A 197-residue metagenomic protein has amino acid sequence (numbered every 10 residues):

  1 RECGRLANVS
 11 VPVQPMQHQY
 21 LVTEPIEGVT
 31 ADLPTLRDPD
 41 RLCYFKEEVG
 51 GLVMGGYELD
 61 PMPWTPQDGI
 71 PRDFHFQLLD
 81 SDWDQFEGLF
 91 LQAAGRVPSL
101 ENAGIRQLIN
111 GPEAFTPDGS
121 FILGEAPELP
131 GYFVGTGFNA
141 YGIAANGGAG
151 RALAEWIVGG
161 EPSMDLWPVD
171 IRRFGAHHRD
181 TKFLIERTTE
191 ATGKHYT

Functional and structural regions predicted by a protein language model:
R1, Q19, C43, L52 (+1 more regions): Glycine-centered loop/turn positions within well-structured domains that cap or flank conserved ligand/cofactor-binding
R1-D32, M164: Central helical "cap/lid" subdomain
A7, V22-P63, S81-D84, G95: Mid-domain catalytic core of redox enzymes that form a hydrophobic substrate pocket/lid adjacent to a catalytic redox
V11-P15, L33-R37, C43-Y44, G104 (+1 more regions): Short Gly/Pro-enriched turn/cap motifs at secondary-structure boundaries
D40, V49, P63, R72-D73 (+1 more regions): C-terminal catalytic lobe of FAD-dependent flavoproteins
D68-I70: A short alpha-helix capping/helix-coil boundary motif
